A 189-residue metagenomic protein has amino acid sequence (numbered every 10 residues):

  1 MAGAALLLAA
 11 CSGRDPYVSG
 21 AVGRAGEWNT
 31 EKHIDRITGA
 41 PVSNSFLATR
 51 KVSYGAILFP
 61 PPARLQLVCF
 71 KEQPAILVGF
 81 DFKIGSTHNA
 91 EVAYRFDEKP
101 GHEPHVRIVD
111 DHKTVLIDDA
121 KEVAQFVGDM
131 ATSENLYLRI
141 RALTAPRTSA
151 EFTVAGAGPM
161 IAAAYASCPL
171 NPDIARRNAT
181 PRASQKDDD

Functional and structural regions predicted by a protein language model:
M1-C11: Sec-dependent bacterial lipoprotein signal peptides
C11-D189: A generic "folded-domain core" signal
